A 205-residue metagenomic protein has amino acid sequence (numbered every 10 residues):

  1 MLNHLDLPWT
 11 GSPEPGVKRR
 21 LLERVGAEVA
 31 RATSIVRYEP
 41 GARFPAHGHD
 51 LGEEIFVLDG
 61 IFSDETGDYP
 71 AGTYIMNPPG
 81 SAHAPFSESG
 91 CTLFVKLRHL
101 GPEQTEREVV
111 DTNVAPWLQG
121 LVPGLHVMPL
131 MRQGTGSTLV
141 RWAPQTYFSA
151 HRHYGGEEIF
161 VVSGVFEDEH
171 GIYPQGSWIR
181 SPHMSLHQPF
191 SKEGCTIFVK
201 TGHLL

Functional and structural regions predicted by a protein language model:
M1-A30, E88-G90, F94-T138: A short, N-terminal "cap"/entry segment at the start of jelly-roll beta-barrel domains of the cupin/DSBH fold
V17, P79-E103, H183-L205: Ligand-binding loop in jelly-roll beta-barrel domains
S34-I35, P45-H49, T66, P85-F86 (+4 more regions): Short histidine-centered beta-strand/loop micro-motifs that create catalytic or ligand/metal-coordination sites
P40, H49-D64, T146, Y154-E169 (+1 more regions): Glycine- and acidic-residue-biased ligand/ion/polar-headgroup-sensing regions
R43, Y74, Y147, S177-W178 (+1 more regions): Residue-level marker of beta-strand positions
I61, V122, M131-G136, R141 (+6 more regions): A structural signal for the main folded, soluble domain(s) of proteins
S63-A82, D168-H187: Short acidic-glycine-tyrosine-enriched beta hairpin
